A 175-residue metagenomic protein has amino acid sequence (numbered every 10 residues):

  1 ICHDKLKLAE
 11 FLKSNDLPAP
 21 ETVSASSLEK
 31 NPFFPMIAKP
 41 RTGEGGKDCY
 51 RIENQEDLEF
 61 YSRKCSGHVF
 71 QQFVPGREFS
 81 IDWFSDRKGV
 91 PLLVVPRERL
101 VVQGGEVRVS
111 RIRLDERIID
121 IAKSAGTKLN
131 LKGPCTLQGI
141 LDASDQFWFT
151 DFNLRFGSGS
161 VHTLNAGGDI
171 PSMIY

Functional and structural regions predicted by a protein language model:
C2-R77, D86-V90, E116-R117: Active-site nucleotide/adenylate-binding loops and adjacent lid/helix of ATP-dependent enzymes
A19-P20, L92, L131-C135: Short, structured loop/turn "capping" segments at alpha-beta junctions
A25, R97, Q138: Conserved residues at the C-terminal ends of beta-strands
K30-F34, D142-W148: A short, glycine/Asx- and small/polar-enriched loop/turn that sits immediately N-terminal to a beta-strand
M36, L92-L93, W148-T150: Protein kinase-like catalytic core scaffold
K39, I81, L137: Thr-Gly-centered strand-to-loop micro-motif
Q71-N130, L141, N153-Y175: ATP-dependent carboxylate/phosphate-activation module, predominantly the ATP-grasp catalytic core and closely related
K132-S144: A short glycine-rich, hydrophobically flanked beta-strand micro-motif that places a catalytic Asp/Glu for divalent metal
